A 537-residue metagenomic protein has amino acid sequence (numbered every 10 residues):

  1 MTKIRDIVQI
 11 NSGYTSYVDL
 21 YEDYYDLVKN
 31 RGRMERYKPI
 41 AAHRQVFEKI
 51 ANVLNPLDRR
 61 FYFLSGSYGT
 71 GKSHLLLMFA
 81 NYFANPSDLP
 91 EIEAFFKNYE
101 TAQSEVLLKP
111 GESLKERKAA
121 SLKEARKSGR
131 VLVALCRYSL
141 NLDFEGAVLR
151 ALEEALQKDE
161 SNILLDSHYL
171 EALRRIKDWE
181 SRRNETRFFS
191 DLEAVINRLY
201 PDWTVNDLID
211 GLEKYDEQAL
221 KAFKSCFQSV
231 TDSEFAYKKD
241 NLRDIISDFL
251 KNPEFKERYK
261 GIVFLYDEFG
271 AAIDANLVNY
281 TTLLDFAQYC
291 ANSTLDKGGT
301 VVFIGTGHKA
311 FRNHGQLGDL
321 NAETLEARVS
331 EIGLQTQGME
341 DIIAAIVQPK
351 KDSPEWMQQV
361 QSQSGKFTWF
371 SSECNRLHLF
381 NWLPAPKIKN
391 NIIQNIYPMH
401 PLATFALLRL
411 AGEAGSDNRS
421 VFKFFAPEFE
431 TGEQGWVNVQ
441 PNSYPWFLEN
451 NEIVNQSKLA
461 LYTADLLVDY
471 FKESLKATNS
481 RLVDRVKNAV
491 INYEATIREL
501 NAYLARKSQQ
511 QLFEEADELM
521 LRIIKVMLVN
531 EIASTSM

Functional and structural regions predicted by a protein language model:
M1-L27, E180, N184, F188-A236 (+11 more regions): Extended alpha-helical interface modules used as scaffolds for assembling large macromolecular complexes
M1-T70, L76-L77, N81-N85, N98-Y99 (+6 more regions): Walker A/P-loop-proximal flanking segment of P-loop NTPase domains
L57, P86-P90, E254-Y259, F286-T300 (+1 more regions): Secondary-structure transition/capping motifs at alpha-helix termini and the adjoining loop/turn into the next element
Y62-S67, H74-W203, S330-E340: P-loop NTPase motor core
S73-A80, G146-L149, I273-L277, R312-D319 (+1 more regions): A short acidic (Asp/Glu
K115-L132, R137-L142, R150, S167-R174 (+3 more regions): Conserved P-loop NTPase catalytic core
